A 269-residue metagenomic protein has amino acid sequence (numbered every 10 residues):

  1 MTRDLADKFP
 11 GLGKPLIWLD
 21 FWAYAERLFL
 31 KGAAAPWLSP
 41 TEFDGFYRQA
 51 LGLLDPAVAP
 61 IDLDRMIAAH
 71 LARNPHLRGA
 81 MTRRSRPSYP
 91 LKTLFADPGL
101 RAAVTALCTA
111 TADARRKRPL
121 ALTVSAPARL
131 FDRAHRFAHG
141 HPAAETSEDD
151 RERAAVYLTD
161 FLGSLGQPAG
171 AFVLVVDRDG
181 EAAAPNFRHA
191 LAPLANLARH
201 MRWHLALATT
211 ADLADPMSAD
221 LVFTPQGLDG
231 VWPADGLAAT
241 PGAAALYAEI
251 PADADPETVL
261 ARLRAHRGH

Functional and structural regions predicted by a protein language model:
M1-A68, A248-H269: N-terminal basic, low-complexity leaders that serve as flexible interaction/assembly modules and, when applicable, as
T2, A34-A50, R84, K92-A110 (+3 more regions): Well-ordered, non-membrane alpha-helical segments in soluble/globular domains
L12-P15, L53-V58, R116-L120, A169-A171 (+2 more regions): Short, well-ordered coil/turn segments that N-cap beta-strands
R27-E42, A138-V156, A219-A234: Active-site mouth loops of central-metabolism enzymes
S39-P40, V58-A96, F172-P185: Glycine-rich, proline-tolerant flexible connector loops at the mouths of alpha/beta enzymes
A72-S164: Active-site-proximal, glycine-rich beta->alpha crossover segments in alpha/beta enzymes that shape flexible
H141-P142, A155-V173, L191-L194, W203: Alpha/beta enzyme core
A206-H269: Catalytic-face loop-and-helix region of soluble metabolic enzyme cores
